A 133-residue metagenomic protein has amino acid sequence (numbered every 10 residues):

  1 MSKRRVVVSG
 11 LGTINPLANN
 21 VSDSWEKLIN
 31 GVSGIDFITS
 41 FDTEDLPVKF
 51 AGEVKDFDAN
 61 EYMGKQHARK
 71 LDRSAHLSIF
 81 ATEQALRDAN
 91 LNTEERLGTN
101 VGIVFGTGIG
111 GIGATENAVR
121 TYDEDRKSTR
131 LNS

Functional and structural regions predicted by a protein language model:
M1-R130: Conserved "HGTGT" condensation-loop signature of ketosynthase/thiolase-family condensing enzymes that catalyze
